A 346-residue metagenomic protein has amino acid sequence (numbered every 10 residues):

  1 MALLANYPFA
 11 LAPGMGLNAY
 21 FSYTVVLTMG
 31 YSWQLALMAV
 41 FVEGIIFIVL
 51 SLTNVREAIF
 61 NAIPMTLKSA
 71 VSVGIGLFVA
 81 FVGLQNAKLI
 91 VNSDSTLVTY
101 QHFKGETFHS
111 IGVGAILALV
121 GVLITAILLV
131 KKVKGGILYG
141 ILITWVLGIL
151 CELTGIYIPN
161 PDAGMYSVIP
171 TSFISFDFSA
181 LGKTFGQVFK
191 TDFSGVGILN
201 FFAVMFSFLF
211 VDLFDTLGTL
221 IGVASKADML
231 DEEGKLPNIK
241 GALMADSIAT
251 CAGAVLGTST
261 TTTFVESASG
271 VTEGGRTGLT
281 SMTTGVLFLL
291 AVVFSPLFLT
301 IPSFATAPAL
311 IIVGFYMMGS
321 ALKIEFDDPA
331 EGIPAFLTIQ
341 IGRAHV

Functional and structural regions predicted by a protein language model:
M1-A2, F41-S51, V73-A87, A115-V130 (+6 more regions): Hydrophobic core segments of alpha-helical transmembrane domains in multi-pass membrane transport and ion-translocation
M1-P13, I127-L138, T272-G278, S320-E331: Membrane-helix interface "capping/anchor" motifs
L3, G14-Y23, L27-I75, V223-S320: Helix-loop-helix junctions within the multi-pass membrane cores of secondary transporters/permeases
A5-P13, P64-V82, H109-G114, G135 (+2 more regions): Helical membrane-embedded segments and adjacent short helical loop/helix-boundary regions of multi-pass membrane
Y23-A36, A58-K68, L77-I127, L153-D192: Inter-helical loop and helix-membrane interface segments of multi-pass membrane transporters/permeases
I63, L67, I111-G112, K134 (+4 more regions): Hydrophobic alpha-helical transmembrane segments of multi-pass membrane proteins
Q101-E106, I141, W145-K240: Helix-loop-helix hairpins and the membrane-proximal interhelical loops of multi-pass alpha-helical transport proteins
Q101-I111, A126-V130, D192, V196-G197 (+1 more regions): C-terminal transmembrane helix-loop-helix hairpin of multi-pass membrane proteins
